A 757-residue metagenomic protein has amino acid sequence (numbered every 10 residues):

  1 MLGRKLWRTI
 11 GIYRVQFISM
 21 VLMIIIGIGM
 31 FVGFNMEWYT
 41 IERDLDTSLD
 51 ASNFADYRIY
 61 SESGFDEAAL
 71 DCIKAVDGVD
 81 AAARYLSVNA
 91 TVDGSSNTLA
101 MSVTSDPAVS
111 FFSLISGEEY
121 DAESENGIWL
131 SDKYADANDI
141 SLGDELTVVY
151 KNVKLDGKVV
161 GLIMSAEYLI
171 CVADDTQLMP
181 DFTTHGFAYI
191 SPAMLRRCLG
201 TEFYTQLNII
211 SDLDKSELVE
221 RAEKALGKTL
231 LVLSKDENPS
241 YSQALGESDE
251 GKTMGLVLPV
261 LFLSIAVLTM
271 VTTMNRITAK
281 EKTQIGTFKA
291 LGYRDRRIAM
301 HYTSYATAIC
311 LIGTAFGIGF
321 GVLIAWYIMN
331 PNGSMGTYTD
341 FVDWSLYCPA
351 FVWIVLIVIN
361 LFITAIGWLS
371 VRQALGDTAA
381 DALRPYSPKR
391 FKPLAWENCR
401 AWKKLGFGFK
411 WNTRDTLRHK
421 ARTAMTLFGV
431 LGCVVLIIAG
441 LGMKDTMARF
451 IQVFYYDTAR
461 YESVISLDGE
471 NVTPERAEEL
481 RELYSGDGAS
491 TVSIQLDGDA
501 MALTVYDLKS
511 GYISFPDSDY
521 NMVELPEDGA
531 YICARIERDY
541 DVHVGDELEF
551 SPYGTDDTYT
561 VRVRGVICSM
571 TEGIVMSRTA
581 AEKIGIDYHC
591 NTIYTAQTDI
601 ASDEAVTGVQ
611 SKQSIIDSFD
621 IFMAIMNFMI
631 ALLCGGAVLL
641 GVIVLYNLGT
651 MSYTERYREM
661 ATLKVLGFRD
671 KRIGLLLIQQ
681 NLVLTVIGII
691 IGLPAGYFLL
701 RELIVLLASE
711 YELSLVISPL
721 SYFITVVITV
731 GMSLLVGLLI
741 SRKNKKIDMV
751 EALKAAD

Functional and structural regions predicted by a protein language model:
M1-V32, T303, K392-G432, S652-E655 (+2 more regions): N-terminal Sec/SRP start-transfer signal
L2-V267, R276, D295, S334-M335 (+4 more regions): Membrane transport/envelope proteins' first extracytoplasmic loop
G11-Y13, L268-A308, I643-V683: Interfacial "coupling" helices/loops that link adjacent transmembrane helices in transporter permeases
I28, V260-L263, V267-T272, A306-Y327 (+7 more regions): Hydrophobic positions within alpha-helical transmembrane segments of bacterial inner-membrane proteins
I59, F407-D539, H543-D546, F550-S551: Juxtamembrane segments of multi-pass membrane proteins
L245, I285-F391: Hydrophobic alpha-helical segments
I318-W353, R372, I687-L734, L738-E751: Short helix-loop junctions at transmembrane helix boundaries
L375-L394, R742-D757: Short cytosolic juxtamembrane segments of multi-pass membrane proteins
